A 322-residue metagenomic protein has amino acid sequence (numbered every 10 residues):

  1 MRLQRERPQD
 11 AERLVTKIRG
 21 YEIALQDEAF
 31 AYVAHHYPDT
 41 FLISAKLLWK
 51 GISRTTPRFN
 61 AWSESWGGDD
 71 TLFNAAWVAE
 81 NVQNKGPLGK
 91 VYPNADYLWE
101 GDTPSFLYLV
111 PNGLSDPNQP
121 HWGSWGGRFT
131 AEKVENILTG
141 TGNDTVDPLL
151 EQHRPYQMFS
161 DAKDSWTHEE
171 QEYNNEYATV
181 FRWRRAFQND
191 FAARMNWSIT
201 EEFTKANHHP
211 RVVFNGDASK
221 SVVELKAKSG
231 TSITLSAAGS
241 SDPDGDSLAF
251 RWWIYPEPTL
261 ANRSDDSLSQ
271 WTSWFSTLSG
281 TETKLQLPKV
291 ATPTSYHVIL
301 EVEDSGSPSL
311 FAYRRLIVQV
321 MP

Functional and structural regions predicted by a protein language model:
M1-T234, S240-P243, S247, I254-D265: N-terminal acidic, glycine/proline-rich low-complexity segments
I233-T234, L248, Y296, A312: Hydrophobic core residues within well-ordered beta-strands of beta-rich domains
I254-Q286: Surface-exposed, flexible coil segments in extracellular/virion-facing regions
L287-P293: Short, surface-exposed loop/turn segments at beta-strand-coil junctions that are enriched for proline with nearby
E303-S309: Short, solvent-exposed loop/turn segments at the edges of extracellular beta-sandwich modules
S309-L316: Extracellular and select intracellular beta-sandwich modules with Ser/Thr-enriched, small-residue motifs on
I317-M321: Short beta-strand edge segments in extracellular beta-sheet folds
